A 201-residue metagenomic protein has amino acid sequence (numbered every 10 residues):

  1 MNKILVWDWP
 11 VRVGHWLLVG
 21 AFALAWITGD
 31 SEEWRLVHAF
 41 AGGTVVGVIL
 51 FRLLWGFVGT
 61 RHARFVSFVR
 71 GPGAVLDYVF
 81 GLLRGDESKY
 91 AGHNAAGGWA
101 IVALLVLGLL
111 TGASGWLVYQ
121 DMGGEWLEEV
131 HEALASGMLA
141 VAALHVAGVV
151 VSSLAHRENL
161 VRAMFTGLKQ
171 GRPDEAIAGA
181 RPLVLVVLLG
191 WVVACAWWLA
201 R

Functional and structural regions predicted by a protein language model:
M1-R201: Membrane-embedded alpha-helical bundles that constitute the cytochrome b-like, heme-associated redox core of multi-pass
